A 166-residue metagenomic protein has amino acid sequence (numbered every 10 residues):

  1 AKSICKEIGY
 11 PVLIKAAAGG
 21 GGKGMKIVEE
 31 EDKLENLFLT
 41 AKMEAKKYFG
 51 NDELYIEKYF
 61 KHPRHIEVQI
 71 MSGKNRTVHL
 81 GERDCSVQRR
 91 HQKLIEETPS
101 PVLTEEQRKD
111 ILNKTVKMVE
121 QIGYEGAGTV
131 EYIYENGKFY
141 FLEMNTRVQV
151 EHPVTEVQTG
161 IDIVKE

Functional and structural regions predicted by a protein language model:
S3-E7: Gly/Ser/Thr-enriched, mixed-charge loops and adjacent short helices that form phosphate/oxyanion-binding elements
I8, A16, G21, V28-E166: ATP-dependent carboxylate activation and anion-phosphoryl transfer catalytic cores that bind Mg-ATP to form
L13: N-terminal cofactor/phosphate-binding cores enriched in small/glycine residues, especially glycine-rich loops such as
